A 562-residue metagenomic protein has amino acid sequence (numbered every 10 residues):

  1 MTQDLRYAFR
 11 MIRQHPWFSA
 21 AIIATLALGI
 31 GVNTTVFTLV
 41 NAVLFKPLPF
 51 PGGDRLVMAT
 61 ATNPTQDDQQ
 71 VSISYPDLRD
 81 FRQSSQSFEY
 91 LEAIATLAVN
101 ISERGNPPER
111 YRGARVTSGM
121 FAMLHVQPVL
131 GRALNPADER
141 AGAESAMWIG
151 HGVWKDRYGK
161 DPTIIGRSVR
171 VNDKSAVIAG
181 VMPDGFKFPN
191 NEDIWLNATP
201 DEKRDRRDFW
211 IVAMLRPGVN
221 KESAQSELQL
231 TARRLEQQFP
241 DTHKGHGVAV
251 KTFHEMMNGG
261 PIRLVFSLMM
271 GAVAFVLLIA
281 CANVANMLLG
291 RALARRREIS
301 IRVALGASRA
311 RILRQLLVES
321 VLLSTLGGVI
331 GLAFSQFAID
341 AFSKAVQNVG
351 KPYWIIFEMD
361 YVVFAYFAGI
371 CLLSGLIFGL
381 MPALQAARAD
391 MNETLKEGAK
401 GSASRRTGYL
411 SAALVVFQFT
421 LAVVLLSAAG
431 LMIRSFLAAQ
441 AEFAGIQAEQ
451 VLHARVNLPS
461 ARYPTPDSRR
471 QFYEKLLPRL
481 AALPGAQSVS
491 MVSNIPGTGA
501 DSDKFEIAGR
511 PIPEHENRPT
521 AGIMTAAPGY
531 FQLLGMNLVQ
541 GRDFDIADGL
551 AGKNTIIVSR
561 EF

Functional and structural regions predicted by a protein language model:
M1-S19, F253-G259, M287-R314, V318 (+1 more regions): Alpha-helical transmembrane segments of integral membrane proteins
W17-V43, P47, I279-A282, S324-G328 (+1 more regions): Short, strongly hydrophobic transmembrane alpha-helices
V36-A61, S85-S87, Q127, F188-N191 (+7 more regions): Membrane-proximal juxtamembrane linkers immediately C-terminal to transmembrane helices
N63-D67, R104-P108, M182-G185, A213-E222 (+2 more regions): Structural beta->alpha junctions
D68-Y90, R462-Q487: Extracytoplasmic/periplasmic
A98, R112-P136, E144-L264, D340-K344 (+3 more regions): Mid-to-C-terminal secondary-structure elements that act as membrane-proximal/extracytoplasmic interface segments
N258-V276, V362-Y366: N-terminal membrane-entry
